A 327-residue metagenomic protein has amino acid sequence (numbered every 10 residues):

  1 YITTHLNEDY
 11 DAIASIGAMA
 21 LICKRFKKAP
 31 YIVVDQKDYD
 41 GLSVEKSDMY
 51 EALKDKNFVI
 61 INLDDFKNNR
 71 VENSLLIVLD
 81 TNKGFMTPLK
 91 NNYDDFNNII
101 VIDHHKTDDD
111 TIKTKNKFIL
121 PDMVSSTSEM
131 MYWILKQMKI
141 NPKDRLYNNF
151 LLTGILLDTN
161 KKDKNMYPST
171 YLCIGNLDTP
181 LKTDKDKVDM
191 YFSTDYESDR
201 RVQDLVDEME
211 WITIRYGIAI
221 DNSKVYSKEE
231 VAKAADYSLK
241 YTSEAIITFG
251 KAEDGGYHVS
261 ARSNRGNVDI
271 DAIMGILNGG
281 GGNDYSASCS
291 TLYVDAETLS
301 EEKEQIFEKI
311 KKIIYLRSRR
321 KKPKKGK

Functional and structural regions predicted by a protein language model:
Y1-L75, L152, L156-K327: Hydrophobic helix-and-loop "lid/oligomerization" segment in the mid-to-C-terminal part of catalytic domains
N7-E8, A20, K83-G84, K136 (+1 more regions): Short beta-turn/strand-loop junction motif enriched in small, turn-promoting residues
I22, D55, D94-I100, Q137 (+1 more regions): A glycine- and small-aliphatic-rich helix-loop capping segment at beta-alpha/alpha-beta transitions that lines
L42, N82-G84, N148: Charged/polar interaction segments and conserved charged motifs
V59-N116: Active-site cofactor/cluster-binding pocket
Y93, Y147-N149, I270-D271: Short hydrophobic "helix-edge" motifs at membrane interfaces and signal-peptide entry regions
V101-H105, N148, L205-M209: Membrane-targeting and insertion segments and their boundary/processing signals
H104-G175, F307-K309: Short alpha-helices
